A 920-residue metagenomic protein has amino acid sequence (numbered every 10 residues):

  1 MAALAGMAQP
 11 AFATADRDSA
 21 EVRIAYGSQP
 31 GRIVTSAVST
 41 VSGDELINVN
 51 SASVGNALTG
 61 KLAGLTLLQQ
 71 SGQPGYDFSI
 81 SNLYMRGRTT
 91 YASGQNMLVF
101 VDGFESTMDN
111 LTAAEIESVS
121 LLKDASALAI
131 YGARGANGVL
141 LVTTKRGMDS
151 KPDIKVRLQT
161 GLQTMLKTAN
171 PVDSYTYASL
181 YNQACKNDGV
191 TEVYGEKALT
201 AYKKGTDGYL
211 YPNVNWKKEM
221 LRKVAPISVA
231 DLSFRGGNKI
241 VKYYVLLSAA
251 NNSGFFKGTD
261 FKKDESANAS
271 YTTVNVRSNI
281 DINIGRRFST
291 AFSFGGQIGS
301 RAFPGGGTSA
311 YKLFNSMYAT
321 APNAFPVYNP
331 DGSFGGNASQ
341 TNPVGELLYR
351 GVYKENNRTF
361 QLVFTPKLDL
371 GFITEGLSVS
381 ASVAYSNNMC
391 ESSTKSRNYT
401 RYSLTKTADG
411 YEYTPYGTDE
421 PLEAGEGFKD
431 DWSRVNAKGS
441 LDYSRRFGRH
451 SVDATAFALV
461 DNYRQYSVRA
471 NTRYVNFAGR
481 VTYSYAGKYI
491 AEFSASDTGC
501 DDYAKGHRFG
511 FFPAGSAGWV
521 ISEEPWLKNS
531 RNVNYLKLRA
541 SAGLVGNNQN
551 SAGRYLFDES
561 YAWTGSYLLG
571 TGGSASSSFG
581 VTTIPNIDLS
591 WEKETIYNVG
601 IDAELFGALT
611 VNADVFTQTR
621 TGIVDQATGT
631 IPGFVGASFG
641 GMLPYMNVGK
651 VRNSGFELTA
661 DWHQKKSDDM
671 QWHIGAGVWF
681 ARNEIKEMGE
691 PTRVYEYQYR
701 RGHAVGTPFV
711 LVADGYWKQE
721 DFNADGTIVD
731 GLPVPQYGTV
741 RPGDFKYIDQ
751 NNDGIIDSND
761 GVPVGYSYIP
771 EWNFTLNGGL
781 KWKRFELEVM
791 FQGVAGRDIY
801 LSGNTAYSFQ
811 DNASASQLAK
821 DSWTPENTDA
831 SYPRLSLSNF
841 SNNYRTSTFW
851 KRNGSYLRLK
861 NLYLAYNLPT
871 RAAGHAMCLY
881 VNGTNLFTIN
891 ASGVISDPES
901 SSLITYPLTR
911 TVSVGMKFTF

Functional and structural regions predicted by a protein language model:
M1-V276, T290, G641: Short, small/polar-rich motifs associated with maturation and membrane association, primarily at protein termini
G55, T59, M642-R652, T692-V710 (+3 more regions): C-terminal extracellular loops and terminal segments of Gram-negative outer membrane beta-barrel proteins
F104-G147, K167-N170, Y211-D231, A250-A291 (+13 more regions): Outer-membrane beta-barrel proteins
K155-G208, G306-G307, K665-Y768: Conserved small-residue
V190-V193, A321-N329, G345, V740-P742 (+2 more regions): Extracytoplasmic gating/loop element in the C-terminal half of outer-membrane beta-barrel translocons and assembly
N279-F288, S293-I298, G306-G307, M317-Y318 (+3 more regions): Extracellular/periplasmic, surface-exposed regions of secreted and cell-surface proteins
S767-Y800: Glycine-rich, aromatic-lined ligand/substrate-binding cores of catalytic and carbohydrate-binding domains
